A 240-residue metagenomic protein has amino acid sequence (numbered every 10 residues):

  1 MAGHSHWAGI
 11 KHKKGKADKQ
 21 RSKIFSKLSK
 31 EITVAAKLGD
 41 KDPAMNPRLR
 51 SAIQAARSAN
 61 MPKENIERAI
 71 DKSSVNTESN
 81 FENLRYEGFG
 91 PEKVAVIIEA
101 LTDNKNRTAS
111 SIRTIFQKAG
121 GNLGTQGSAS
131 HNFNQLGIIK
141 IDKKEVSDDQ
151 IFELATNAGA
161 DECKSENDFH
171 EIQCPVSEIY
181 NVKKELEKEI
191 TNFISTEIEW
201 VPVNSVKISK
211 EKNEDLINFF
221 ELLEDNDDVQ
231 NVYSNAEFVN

Functional and structural regions predicted by a protein language model:
M1-G124, A129-I138, E178-I179: N-terminal cationic and glycine-rich segments that engage phosphates or anionic surfaces
I138-N240: Positively charged, low-complexity, intrinsically disordered RNA-binding extensions
